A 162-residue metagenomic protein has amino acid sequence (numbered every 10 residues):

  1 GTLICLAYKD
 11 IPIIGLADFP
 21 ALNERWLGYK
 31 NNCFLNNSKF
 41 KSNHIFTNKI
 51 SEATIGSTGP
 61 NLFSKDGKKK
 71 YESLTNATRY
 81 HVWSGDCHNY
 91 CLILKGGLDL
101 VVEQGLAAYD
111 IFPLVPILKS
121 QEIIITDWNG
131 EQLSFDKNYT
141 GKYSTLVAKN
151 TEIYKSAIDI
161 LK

Functional and structural regions predicted by a protein language model:
G1-F34: DPxDG-like acidic metal-binding loop motif
G15, G28, F40-H44, F135: Short capping micro-motif at the N-terminus of alpha-helices
L35-K39: A structural micro-motif at secondary-structure boundaries
N43-K162: An extended, acidic
